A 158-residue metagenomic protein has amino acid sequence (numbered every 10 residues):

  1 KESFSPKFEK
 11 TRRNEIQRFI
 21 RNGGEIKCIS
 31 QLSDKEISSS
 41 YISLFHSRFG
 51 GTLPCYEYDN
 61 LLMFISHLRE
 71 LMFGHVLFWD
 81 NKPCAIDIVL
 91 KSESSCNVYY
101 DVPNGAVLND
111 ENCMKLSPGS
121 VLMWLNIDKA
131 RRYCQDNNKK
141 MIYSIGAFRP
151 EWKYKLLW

Functional and structural regions predicted by a protein language model:
E2-M114: A conserved beta-strand-loop-helix scaffold within acyl/acetyltransferase catalytic domains
S95-W158: Acyl-donor binding region in acyl/amide transferases
